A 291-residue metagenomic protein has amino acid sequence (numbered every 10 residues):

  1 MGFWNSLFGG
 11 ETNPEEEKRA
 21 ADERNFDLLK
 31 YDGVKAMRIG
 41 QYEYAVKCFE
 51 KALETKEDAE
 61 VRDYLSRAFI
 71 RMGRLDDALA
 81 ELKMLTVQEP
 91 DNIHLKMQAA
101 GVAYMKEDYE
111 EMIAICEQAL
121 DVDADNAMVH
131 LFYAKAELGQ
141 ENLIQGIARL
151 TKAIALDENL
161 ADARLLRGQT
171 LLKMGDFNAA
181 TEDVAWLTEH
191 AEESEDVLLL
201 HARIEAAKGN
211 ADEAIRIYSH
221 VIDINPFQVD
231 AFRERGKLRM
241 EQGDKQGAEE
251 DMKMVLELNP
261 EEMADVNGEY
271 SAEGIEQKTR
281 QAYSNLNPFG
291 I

Functional and structural regions predicted by a protein language model:
M1-E17, G247-I291: Terminal, low-structured helical/coil segments at or just beyond the last alpha-helical repeat
R19-E60, Y64-R71, N92-H94, Q98-E107 (+2 more regions): Alpha-helical segment of the N-proximal tetratricopeptide repeat
A21, E54-T55, Q88-E89, V122 (+4 more regions): Structural marker of alpha-solenoid helical repeat scaffolds
F26, A59-E60, I93-H94, Y109 (+5 more regions): Helix-start (N-cap) detector for alpha-helical repeat units in TPR-like alpha-solenoids, especially tetratricopeptide
G40-K47, M72-M84, K106-Q118, Q140-K152 (+3 more regions): Structural signature of tandem alpha-helical TPR/SEL1-like repeats, specifically the intra-repeat loop/turn
Y64, Q98, F132, L166 (+3 more regions): Canonical tetratricopeptide repeat
A68, V102, A136, T170 (+5 more regions): TPR/TPR-like alpha-solenoid repeats
M97, G101, K135, L165 (+3 more regions): Alpha-helical adaptor scaffolds
